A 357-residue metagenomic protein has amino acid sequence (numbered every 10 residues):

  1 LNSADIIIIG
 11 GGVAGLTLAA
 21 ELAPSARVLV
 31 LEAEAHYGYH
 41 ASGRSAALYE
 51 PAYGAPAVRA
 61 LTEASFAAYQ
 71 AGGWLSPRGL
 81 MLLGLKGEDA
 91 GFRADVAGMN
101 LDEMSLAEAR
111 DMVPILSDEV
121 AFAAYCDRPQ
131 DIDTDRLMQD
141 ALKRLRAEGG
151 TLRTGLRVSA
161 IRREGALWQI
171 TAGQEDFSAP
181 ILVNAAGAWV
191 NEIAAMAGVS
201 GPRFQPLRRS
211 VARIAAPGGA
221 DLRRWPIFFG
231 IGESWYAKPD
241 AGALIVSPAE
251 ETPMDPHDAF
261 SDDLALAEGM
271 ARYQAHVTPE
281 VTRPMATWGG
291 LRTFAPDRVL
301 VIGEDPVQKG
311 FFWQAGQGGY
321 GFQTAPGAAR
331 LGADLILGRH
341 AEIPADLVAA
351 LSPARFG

Functional and structural regions predicted by a protein language model:
A4-L29: N-terminal Rossmann-like FAD-binding beta1-loop-alpha1 element of flavoenzymes
I7-I9, L31, F177-W189, A329: Short hydrophobic core segments
A20-E21, Y49, G73-G79, A188-G310: Active-site substrate-recognition segment that forms the wall of the catalytic cavity or substrate channel
A23-S42: Glycine-rich FAD pyrophosphate-binding loop
A46-I115, V120-F122, S234-Y236, R272: Dinucleotide-binding Rossmann-like beta1-alpha1 core, especially the glycine-rich loop that anchors the ADP
W74-G84, D102-E148, A249-P256, K309 (+1 more regions): Helix-loop-beta segment of a Rossmann-like dinucleotide-binding subdomain
Y125-P180: Helical element adjacent to the flavin cofactor pocket in flavoenzyme catalytic cores
A275-G357: C-terminal catalytic lobe of FAD-dependent flavoproteins
